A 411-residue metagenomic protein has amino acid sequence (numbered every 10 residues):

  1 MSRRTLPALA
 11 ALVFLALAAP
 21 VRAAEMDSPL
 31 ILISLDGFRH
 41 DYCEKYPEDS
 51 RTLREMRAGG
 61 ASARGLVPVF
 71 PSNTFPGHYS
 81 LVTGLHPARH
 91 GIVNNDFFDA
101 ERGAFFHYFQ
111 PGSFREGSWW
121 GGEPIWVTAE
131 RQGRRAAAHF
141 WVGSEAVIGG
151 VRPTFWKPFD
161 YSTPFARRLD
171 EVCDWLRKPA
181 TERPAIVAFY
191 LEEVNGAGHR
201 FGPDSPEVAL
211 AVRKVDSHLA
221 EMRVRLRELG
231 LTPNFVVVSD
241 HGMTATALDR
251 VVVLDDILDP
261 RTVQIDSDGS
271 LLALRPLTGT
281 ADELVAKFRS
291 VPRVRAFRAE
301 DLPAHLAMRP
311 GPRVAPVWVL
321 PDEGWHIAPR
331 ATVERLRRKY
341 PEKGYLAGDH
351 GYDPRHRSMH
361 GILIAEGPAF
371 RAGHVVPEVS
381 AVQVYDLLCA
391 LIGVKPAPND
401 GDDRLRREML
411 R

Functional and structural regions predicted by a protein language model:
P7-A18: Bacterial N-terminal signal peptides
A19-A23: Sec/Tat signal peptide C-region and signal peptidase I cleavage site
M26-I31, G59-S62, R131-A137, T181-V187 (+4 more regions): Loop/turn elements at helix/coil->beta-strand transitions in domains of secreted/extracellular proteins
L32, T52, K214-L254: Metal-dependent active-site segment of extracytoplasmic phospho-/sulfohydrolases and closely related
D41-H90: Short, structured active-site-proximal loop/turn typified by the sulfatase FGly-forming signature C/S-X-P-X-R
L85-G202, R293, A328: His/Asp/Glu-rich, glycine-adjacent segments that coordinate divalent cations and/or stabilize oxyanion chemistry on
F165-R177, V194-F235, L388: A long, amphipathic alpha-helix that forms part of the scaffold/cap immediately adjacent to metal-dependent active
D266-A390: Active-site neighborhoods of enzymes that stabilize oxyanions during catalysis
